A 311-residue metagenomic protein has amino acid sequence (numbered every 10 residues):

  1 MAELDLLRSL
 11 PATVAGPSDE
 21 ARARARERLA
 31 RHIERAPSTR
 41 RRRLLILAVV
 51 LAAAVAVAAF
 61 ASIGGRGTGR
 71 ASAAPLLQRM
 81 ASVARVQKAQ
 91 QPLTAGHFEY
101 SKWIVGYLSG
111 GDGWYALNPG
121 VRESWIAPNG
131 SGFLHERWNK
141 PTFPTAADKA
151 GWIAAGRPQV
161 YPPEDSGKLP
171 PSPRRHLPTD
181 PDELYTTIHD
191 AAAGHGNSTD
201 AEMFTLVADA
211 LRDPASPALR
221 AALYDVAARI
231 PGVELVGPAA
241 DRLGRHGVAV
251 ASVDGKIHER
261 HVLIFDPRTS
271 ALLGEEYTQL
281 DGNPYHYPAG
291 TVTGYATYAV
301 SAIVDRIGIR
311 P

Functional and structural regions predicted by a protein language model:
M1-L77: N-terminal export/targeting signals for secretion/compartment entry
L47, A52-P311: Intrinsically disordered, low-complexity prosegments and terminal tails associated with secretory/extracytoplasmic
